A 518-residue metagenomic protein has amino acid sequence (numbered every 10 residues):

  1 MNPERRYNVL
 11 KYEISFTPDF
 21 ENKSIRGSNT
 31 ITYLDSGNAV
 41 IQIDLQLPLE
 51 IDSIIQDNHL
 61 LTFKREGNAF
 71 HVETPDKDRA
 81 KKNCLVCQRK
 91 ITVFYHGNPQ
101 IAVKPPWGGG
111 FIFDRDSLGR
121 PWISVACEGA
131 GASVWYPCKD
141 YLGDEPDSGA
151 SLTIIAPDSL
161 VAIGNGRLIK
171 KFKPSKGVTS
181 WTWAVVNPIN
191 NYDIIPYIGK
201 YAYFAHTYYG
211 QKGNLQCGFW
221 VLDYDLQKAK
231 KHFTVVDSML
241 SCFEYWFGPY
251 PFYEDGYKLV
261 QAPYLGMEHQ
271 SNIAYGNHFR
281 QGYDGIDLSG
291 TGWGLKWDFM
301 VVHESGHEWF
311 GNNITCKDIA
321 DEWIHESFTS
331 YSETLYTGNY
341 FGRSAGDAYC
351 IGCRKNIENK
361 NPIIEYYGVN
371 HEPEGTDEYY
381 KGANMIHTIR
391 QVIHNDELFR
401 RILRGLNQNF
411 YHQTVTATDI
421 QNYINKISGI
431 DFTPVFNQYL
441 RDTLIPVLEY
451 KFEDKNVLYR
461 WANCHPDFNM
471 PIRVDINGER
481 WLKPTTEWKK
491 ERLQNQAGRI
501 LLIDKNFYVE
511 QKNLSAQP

Functional and structural regions predicted by a protein language model:
M1-R26, E50-D52, D114-S124, T433: N-terminal, polar/Ser/Thr-rich
N2-E4, L85-V86, F94-A150, Y201-T207 (+1 more regions): Glycine/proline-rich low-complexity spacer/linker segments in large multi-domain proteins
G27, E128, K139-V302: Hydrophobic helix-coil surface modules that form long, contiguous segments used for peptide/substrate interaction
Q46-D114, K176-T182, K490-N495: A surface-exposed beta-strand-loop module
E50-I55, F432-T433, E453-K505: Beta-strand-rich binding/interaction modules
V186, E322, E326-T388, V392 (+1 more regions): Acidic/His/Gly-enriched intrinsically disordered linker/tail segments that often contain short helix/coil "MoRF-like"
D237, C242, R280-D347: Zinc-dependent metallopeptidase catalytic helix centered on the HExxH motif and its immediate flanking segment
P251, G375-V457: Amphipathic alpha-helical substructures
